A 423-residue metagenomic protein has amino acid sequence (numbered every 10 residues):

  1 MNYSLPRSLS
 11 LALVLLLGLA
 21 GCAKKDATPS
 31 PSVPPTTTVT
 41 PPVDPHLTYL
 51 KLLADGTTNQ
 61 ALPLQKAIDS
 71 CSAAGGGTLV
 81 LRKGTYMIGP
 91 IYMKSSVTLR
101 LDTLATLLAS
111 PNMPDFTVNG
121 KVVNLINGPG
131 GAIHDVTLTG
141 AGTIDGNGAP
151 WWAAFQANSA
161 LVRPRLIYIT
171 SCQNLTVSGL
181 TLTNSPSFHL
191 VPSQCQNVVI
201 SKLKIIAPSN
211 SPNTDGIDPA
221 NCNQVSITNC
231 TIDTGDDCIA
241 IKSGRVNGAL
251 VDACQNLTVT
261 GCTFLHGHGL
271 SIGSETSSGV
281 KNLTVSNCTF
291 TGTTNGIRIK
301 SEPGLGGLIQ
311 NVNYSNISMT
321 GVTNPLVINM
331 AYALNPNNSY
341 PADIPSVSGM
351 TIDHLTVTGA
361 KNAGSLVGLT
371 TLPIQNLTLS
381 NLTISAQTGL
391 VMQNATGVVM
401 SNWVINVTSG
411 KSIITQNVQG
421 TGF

Functional and structural regions predicted by a protein language model:
M1-V33: Bacterial Sec-dependent N-terminal signal peptides
C22-F423: Extracellular/periplasmic carbohydrate-active domains that bind, remodel, or depolymerize complex polysaccharides
